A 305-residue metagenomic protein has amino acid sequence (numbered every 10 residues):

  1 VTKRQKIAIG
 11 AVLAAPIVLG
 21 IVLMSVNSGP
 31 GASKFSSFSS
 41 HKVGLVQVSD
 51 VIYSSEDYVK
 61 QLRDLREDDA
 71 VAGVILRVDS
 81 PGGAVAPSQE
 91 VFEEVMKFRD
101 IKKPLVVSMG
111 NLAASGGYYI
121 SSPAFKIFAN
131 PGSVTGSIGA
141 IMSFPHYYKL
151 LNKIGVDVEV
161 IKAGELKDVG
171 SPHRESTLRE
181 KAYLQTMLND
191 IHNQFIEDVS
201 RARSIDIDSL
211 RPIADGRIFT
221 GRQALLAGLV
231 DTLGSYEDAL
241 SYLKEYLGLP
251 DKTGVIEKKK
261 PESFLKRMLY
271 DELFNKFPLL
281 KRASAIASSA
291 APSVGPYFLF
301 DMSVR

Functional and structural regions predicted by a protein language model:
V1-V107, L112-A113, K126-A129, S143-R305: N-terminal organellar transit peptides
G117: Pocket-flanking alpha-helical
A124-A140: Zinc-dependent metallopeptidase catalytic helix centered on the HExxH motif and its immediate flanking segment
